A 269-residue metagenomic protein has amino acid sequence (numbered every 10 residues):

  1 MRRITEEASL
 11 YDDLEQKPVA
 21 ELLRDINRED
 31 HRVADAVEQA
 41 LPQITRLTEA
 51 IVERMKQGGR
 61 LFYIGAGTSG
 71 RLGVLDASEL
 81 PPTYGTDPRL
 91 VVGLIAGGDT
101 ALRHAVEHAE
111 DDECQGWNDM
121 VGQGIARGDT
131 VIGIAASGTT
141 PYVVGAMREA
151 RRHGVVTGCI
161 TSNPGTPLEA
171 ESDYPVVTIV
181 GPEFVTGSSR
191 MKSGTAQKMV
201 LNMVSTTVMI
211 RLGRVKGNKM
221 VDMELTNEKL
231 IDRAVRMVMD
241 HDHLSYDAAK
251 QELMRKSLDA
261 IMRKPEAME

Functional and structural regions predicted by a protein language model:
M1-A36: Cofactor-/ligand-binding subdomain signature composed of acidic, glycine-rich, tryptophan-containing flexible loops
N27-R32, G93-R103, K216, M239: Gly-rich Lys/Arg/Thr-decorated short loops/hinges at beta-loop-alpha junctions or inter-strand turns that position
E29-Q39, A105, T130-G133: Short, basic, glycine/proline-bearing loop/turn elements
Q39-R54: A short, well-structured juxtamembrane/interface segment
G59, V155, L244: Short glycine/serine/threonine/alanine-rich loop segments
F62, A66-M199, V208-L212: Glycine-rich phosphate-binding loops that contact phosphosugars or nucleotide phosphates
V208-E269: Short, amphipathic alpha-helical interaction segments embedded in low-complexity terminal/linker regions of eukaryotic
